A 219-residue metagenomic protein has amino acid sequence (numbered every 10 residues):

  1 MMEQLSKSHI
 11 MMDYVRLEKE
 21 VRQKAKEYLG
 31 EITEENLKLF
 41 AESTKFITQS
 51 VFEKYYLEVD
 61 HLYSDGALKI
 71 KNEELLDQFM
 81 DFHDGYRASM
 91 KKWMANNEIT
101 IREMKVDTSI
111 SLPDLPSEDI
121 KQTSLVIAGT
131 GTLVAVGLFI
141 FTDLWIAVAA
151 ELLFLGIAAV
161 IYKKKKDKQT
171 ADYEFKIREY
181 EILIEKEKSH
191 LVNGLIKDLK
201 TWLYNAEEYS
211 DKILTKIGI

Functional and structural regions predicted by a protein language model:
M1-L57: N-terminal leader/propeptide segments of preproteins
N36, H83-I101, K105, K188 (+2 more regions): Long, hydrophobic, amphipathic alpha-helical segments used as structural scaffolds
L39-S89: Membrane-anchoring/interfacial helices and their immediately flanking loops in integral membrane proteins
K69-V136: Membrane-proximal, non-transmembrane alpha-helical segments
S111-E185: Transmembrane alpha-helical hairpins and terminal membrane-anchor modules
K166-I219: Cytosolic/matrix-facing juxtamembrane and C-terminal tails of multi-pass cellular membrane proteins
